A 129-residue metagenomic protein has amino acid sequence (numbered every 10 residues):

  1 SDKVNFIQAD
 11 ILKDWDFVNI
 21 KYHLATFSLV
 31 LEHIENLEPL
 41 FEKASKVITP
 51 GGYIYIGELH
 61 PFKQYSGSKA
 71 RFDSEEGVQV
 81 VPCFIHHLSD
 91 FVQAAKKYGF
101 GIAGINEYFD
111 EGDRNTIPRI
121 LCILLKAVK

Functional and structural regions predicted by a protein language model:
S1-D14: Conserved SAM-binding strand-loop segment of SAM-dependent methyltransferases
I7, T26, Y55: Conserved Rossmann-like nucleotide-binding pocket used by diverse enzymes that bind dinucleotide cofactors
L12-A25: A short acidic, Gly/Pro-enriched loop at the edge of an enzyme's catalytic core that lines a small-molecule cofactor
H23-L37: A short SAM/SAH-binding and catalytic strip from SAM-dependent methyltransferases
E38-Y53: A short glycine-rich, Lys/Arg-flanked "PGG" loop and its adjoining helix->strand segment in the class I
Y53-F84: Conserved class I S-adenosyl-L-methionine
C83-I105: Short alpha-helix
D113-K129: Core SAM-dependent methyltransferase catalytic element
